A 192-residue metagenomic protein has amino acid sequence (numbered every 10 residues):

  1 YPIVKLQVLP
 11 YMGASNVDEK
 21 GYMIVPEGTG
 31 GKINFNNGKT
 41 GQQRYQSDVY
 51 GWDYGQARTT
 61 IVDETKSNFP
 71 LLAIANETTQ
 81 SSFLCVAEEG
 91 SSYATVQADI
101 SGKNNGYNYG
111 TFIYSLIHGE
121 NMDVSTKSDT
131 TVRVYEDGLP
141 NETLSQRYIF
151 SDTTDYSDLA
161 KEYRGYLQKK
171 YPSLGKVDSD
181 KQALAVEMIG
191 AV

Functional and structural regions predicted by a protein language model:
Y1-V192: Carbohydrate-recognition beta-sandwich/jelly-roll modules in extracellular/periplasmic carbohydrate-active proteins
